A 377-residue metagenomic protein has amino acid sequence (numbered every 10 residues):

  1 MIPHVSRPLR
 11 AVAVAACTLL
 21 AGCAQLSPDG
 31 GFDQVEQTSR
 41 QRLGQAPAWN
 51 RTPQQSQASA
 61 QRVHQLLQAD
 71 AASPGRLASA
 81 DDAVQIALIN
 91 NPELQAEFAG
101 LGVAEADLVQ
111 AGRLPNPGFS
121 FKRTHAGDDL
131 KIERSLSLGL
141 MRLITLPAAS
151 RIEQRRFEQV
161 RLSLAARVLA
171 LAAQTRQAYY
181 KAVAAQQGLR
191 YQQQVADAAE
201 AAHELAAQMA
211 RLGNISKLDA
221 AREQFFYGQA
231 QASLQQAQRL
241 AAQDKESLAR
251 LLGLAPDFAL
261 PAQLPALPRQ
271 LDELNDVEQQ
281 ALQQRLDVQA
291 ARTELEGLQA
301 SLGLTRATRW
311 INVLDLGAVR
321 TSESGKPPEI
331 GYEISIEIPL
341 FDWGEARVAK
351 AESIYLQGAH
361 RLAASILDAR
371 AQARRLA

Functional and structural regions predicted by a protein language model:
I2-I89, Q235-Q280: Terminal intrinsically disordered/low-complexity segments used for targeting and assembly
C23-R51, Q85-R142, K245, R250-L254 (+3 more regions): A small-residue-enriched
A24, L146-A148, L162, A166-Q280: Periplasmic alpha-helical coiled-coil/stalk elements that build and connect Gram-negative outer-membrane
Q65-A69, A369-A377: Short, intrinsically disordered, charge-balanced linker/junction segments flanking boundaries in proteins
A72-R76, D128, A170, Q194-A198 (+5 more regions): A generic short alpha-helical patch detector that favors 3-5-residue windows in or near N-terminal regions
S120-K122, A126-S137, T145-S163, Y180: Outer membrane beta-barrel translocator domains of Type V secretion systems
